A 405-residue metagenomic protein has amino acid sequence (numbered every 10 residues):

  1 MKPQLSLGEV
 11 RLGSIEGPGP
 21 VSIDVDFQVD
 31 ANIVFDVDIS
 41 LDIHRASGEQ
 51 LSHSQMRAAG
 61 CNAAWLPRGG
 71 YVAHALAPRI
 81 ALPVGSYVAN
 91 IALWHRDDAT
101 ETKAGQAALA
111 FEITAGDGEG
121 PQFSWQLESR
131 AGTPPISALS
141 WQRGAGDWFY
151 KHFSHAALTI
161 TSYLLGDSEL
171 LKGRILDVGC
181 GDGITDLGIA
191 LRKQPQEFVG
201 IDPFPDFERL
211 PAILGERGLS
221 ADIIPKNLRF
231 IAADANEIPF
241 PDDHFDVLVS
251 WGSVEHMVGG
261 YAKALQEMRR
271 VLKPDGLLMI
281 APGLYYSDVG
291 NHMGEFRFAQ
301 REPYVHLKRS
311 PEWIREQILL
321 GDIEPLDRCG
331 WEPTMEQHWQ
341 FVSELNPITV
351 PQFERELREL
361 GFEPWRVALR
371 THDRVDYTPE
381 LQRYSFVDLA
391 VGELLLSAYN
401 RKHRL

Functional and structural regions predicted by a protein language model:
M1-P134: Localized sequence-composition bias
T133-L165: Class I SAM-dependent methyltransferase Rossmann-like catalytic core, especially the SAM/SAH-binding loop
K172-G181: Conserved class I S-adenosyl-L-methionine
I184-E237: Class I SAM-dependent methyltransferase SAM/SAH-binding core
N236-L248: A short acidic, Gly/Pro-enriched loop at the edge of an enzyme's catalytic core that lines a small-molecule cofactor
A262-P274: A short glycine-rich, Lys/Arg-flanked "PGG" loop and its adjoining helix->strand segment in the class I
L277-G321: Conserved class I S-adenosyl-L-methionine
E336-Q352: Acceptor-substrate binding/catalytic loop of class I
